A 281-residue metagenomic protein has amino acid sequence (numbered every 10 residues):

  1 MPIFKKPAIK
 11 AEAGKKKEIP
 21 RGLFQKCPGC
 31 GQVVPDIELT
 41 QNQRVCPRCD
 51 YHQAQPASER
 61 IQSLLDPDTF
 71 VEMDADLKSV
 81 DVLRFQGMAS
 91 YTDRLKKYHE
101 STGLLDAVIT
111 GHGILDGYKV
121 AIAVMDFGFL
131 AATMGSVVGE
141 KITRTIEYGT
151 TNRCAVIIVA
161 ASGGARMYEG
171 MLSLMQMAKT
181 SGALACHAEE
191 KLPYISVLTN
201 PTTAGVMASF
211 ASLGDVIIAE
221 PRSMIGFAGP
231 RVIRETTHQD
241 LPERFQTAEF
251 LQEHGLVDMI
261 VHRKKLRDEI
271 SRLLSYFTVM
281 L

Functional and structural regions predicted by a protein language model:
M1-K15: N-terminal alpha-helical interaction blocks
G14-E18, P35: N-terminal hydrophobic/helix-forming segments and targeting peptides
F24, Q43: Residues immediately within or flanking Cys/His clusters that coordinate Zn2+ in small zinc-binding modules
C27-C30, C46-C49: Short cysteine-rich clusters marking metal-coordination/redox-active sites
V33-V34, H52-Q53: Cys/His-rich microdomains that often coordinate metals
Q55-A132: Long, charge-rich boundary regions
A107-A188, I195: Cleft-lining beta-strand/loop regions that shape enzyme active-site pockets
S162-L281: Conserved catalytic cores of soluble enzyme domains, especially glycine-rich substrate-binding beta-alpha loops
